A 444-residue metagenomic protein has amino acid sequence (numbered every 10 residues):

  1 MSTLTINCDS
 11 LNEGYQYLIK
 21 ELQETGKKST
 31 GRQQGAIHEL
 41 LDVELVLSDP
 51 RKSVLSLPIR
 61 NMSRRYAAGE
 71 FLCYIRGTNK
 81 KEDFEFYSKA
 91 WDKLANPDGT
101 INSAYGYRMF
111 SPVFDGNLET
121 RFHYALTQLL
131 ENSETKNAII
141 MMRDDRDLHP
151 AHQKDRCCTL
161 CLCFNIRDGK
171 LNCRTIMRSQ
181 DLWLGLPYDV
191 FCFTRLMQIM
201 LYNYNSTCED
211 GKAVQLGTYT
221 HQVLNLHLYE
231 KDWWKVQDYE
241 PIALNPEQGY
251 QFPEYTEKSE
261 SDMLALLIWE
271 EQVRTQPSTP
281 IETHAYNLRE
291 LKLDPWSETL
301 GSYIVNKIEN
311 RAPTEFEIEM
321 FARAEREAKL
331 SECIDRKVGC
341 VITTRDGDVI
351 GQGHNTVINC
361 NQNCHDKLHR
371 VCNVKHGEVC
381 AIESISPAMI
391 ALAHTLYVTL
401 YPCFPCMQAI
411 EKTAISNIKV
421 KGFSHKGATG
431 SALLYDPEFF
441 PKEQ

Functional and structural regions predicted by a protein language model:
M1-E309: Terminal, non-catalytic protein-protein interaction segments that mediate quaternary/complex assembly
E309-Q444: Zinc-dependent deaminase catalytic domain
